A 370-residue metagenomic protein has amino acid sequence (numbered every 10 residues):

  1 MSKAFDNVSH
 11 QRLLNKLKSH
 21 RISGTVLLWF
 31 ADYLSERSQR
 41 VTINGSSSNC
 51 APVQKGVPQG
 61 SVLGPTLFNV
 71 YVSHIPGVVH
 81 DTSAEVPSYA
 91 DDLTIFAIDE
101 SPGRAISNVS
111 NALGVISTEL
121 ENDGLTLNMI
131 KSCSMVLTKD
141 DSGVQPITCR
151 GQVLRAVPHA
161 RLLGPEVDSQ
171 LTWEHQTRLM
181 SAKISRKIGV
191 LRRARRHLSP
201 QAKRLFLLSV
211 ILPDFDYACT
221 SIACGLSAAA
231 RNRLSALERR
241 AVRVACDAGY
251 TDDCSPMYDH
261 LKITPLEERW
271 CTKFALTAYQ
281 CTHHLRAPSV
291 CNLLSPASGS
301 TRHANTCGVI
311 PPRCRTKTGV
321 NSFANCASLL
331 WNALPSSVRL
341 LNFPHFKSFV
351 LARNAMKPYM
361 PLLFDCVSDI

Functional and structural regions predicted by a protein language model:
M1-P58, A97, L205: Conserved pre-catalytic core of RNA-dependent polymerases
L17, F30, G60, Y89-D91 (+9 more regions): Short, conserved catalytic/metal-binding micro-motifs enriched in Asp/Glu and His
V41-L67, F96-D99, G151, A156 (+5 more regions): Short, conserved non-catalytic motifs in the polymerase core
P65-E100: Active-site palm subdomain of RNA-directed nucleic acid polymerases
N111, L125-A160: Short, conserved micro-motifs composed of acidic
S117, E121-N128, C133-V136, A230-P296: Short, charged alpha-helical motifs in flexible N/C-terminal segments and linkers
G151-S221: Basic, alpha-helical interaction scaffolds
R286-C326: Amphipathic alpha-helical
